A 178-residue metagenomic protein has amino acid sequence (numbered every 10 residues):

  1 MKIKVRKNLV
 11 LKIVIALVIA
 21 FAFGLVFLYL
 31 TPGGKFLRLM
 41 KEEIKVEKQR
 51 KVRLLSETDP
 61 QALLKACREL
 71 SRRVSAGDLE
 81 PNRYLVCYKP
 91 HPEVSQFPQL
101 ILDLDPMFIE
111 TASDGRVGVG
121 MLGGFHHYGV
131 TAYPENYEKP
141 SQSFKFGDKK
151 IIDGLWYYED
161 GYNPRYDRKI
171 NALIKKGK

Functional and structural regions predicted by a protein language model:
M1-I3, I109: A detector of low-complexity, intrinsically disordered, Ser/Thr/Gly/Pro/Ala-rich segments
I3-A20: N-terminal Sec-pathway targeting helices
L9, F36-K48, Y166-I174: Long, compositionally biased, charged low-complexity segments
V26-L104: N-terminal export/targeting and maturation segments
S71-K178: Extracytosolic and intramembrane catalytic regions of membrane-associated proteins in envelope/secretory systems
